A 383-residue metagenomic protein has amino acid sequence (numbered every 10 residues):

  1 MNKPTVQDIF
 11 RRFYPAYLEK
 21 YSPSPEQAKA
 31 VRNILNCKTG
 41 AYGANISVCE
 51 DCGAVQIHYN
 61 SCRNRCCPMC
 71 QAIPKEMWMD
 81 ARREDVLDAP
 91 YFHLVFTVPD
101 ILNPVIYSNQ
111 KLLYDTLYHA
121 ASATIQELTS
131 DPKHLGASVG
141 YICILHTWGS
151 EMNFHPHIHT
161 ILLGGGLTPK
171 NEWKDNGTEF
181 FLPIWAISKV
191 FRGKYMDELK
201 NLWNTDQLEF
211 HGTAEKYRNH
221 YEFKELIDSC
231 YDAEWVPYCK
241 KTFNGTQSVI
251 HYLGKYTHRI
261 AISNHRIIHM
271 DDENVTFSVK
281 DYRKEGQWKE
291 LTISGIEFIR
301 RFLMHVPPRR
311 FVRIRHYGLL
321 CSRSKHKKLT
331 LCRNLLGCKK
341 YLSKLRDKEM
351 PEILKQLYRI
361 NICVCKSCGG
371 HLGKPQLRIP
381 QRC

Functional and structural regions predicted by a protein language model:
M1-C383: Beta->alpha loop/short-helix hinge microenvironment recognizer with preference for catalytic Tyr/His contexts
